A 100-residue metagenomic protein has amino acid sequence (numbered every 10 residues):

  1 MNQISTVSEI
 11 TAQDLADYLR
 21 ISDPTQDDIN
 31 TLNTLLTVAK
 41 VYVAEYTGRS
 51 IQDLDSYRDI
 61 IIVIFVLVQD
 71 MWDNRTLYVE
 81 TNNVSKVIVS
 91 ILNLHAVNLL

Functional and structural regions predicted by a protein language model:
M1-L100: Divalent metal-cofactor coordination and adjacent catalytic microenvironments
